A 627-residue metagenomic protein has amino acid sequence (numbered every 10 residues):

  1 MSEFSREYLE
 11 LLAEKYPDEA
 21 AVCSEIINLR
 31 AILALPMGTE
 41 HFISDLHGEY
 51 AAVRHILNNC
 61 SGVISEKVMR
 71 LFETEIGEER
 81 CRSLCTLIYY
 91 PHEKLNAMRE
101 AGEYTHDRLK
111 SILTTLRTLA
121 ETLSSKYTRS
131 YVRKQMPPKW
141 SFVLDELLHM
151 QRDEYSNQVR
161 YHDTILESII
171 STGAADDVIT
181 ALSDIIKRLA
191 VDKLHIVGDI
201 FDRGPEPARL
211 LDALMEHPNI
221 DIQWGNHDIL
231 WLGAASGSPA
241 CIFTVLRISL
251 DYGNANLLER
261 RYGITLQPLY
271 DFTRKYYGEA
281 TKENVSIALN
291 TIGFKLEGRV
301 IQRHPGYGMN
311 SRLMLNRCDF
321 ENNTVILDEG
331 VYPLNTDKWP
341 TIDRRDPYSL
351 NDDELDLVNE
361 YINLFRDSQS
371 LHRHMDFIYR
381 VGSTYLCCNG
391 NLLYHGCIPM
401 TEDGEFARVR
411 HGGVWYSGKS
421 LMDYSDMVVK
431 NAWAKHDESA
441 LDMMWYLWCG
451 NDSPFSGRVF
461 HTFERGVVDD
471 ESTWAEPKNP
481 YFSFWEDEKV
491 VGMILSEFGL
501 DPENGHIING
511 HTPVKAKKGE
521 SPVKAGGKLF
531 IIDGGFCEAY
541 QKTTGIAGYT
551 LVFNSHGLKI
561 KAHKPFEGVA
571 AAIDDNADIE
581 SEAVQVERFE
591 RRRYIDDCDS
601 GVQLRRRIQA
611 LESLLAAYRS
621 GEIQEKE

Functional and structural regions predicted by a protein language model:
M1-E627: Feature recognizes metal-dependent phosphohydrolase scaffolds
